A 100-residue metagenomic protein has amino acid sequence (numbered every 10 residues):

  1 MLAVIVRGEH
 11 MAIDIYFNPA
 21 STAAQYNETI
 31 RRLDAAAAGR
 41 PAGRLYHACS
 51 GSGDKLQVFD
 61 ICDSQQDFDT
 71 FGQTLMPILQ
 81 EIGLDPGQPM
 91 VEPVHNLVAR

Functional and structural regions predicted by a protein language model:
M1-F59, D63-I78, L84-R100: Short S/T/G/P-rich N-terminal loop/turn motif that feeds into the first structured element of a domain
